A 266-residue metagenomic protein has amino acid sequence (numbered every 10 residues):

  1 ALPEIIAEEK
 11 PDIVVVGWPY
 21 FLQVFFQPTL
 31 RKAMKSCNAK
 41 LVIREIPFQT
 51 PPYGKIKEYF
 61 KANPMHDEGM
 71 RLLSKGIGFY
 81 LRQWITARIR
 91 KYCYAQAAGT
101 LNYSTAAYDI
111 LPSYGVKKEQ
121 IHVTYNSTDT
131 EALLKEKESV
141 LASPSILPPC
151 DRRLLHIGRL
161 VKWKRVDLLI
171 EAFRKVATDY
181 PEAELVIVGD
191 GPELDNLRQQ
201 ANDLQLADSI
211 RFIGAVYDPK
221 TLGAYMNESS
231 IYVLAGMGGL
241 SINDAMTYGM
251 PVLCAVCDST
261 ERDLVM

Functional and structural regions predicted by a protein language model:
I13-C37, I43-A62, G238: An aromatic- and histidine-rich active-site surface loop
M65-T100, D109: Membrane-proximal helix-turn-helix segments that form the acceptor-binding/catalytic region of lipid-linked
A106, S127: Carbohydrate-associated surface elements
K137-R153, Q205: Nucleotide-sugar donor-binding and catalytic loop/hinge architecture of NDP-sugar-dependent glycosyltransferases
I146-K164, I170-F173: Conserved donor-binding/catalytic core segment of Leloir-type glycosyltransferases
V188, D195-V216: Nucleotide-activated donor-binding/catalytic signature segment of Leloir-type glycosyltransferases, i.e., the conserved
A215, L222-S229, A245-M246: Short alpha-helical donor nucleotide-sugar binding micro-motif in glycosyltransferases
A224-M237, M250-P251, D258: Acidic donor-binding loop of glycosyltransferase active sites
